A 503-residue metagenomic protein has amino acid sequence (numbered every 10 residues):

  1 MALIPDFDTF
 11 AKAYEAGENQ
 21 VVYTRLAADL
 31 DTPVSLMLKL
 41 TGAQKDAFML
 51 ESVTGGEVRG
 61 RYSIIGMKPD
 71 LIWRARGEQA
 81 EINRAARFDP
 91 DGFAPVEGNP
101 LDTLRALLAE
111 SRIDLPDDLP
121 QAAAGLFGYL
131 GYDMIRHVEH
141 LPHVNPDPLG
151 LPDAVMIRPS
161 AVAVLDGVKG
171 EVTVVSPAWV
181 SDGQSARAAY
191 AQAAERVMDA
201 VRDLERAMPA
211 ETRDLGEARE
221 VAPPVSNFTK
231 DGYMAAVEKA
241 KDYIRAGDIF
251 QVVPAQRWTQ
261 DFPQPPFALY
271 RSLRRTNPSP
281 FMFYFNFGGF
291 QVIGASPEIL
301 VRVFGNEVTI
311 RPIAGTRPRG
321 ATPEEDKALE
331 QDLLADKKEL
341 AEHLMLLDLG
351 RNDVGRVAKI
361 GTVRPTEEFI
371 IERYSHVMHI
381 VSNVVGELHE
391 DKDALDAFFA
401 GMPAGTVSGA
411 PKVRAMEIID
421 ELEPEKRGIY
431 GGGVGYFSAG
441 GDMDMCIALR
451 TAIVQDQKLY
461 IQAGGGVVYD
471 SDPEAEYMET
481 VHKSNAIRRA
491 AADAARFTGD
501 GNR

Functional and structural regions predicted by a protein language model:
M1-R503: Extended alpha-helical targeting/anchoring segments, especially N-terminal organellar/secretory targeting helices
